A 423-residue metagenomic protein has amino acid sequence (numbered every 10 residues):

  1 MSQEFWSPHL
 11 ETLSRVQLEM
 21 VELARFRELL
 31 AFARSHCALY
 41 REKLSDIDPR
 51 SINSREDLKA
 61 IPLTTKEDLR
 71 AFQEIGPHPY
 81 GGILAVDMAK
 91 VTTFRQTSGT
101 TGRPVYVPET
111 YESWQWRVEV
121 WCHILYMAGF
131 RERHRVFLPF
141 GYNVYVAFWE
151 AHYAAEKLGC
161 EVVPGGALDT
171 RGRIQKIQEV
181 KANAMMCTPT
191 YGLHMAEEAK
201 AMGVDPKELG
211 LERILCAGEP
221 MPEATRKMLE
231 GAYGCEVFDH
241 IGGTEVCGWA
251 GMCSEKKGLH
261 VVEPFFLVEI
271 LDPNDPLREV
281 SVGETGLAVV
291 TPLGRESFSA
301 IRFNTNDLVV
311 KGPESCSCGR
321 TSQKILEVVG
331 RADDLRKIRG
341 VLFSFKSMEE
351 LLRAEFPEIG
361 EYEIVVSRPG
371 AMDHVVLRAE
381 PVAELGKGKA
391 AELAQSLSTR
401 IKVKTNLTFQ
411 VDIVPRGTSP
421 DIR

Functional and structural regions predicted by a protein language model:
M1-Q96, G102-E119, H123-M127, A371-V376 (+3 more regions): Nucleotide 5′-phosphate-binding alpha/beta core
S2-H9, E56, T65-C216, P220-A232 (+3 more regions): Active-site phosphate/ATP/adenylate-binding loop shared across adenylate-forming ligases
R133-R135, L287, H374-V376: Residues that mark the start of a beta-strand
V162, V237, V268, Y362-I364 (+1 more regions): Generic structural signal for residues in well-ordered beta-strands
G165, H240-G242, L271, S367 (+1 more regions): Conserved beta-strand termini and adjacent loop/short-helix elements that scaffold enzyme active sites in alpha/beta
M185, G294-T405: AMP-binding/adenylate-forming catalytic core of the ANL superfamily
E212, M221-S315: Conserved AMP-binding/adenylate-forming
